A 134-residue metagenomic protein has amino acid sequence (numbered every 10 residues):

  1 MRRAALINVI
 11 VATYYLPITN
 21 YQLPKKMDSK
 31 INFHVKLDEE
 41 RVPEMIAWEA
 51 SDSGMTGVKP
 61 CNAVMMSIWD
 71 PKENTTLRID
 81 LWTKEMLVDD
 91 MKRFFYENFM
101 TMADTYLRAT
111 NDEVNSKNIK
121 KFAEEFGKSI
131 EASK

Functional and structural regions predicted by a protein language model:
M1, A5, I18, V35 (+1 more regions): A signal for specific C-terminal beta-sheet/loop modules enriched in small/flexible residues with GP/PG/PP motifs
M1-K25: Intrinsic disorder/low-complexity segments
N8, I18-N20, N32, N62 (+4 more regions): Detector for Asparagine
N8-V11, M27, P43, N111: Intrinsic disorder/low-complexity signal
P24-V58: Short, charged/polar N-terminal "headpieces" of proteins
E44-N111: Active-site- and interface-proximal helix/loop "cap" or "latch" segments in soluble metabolic and energy-transducing
A103-K134: C-terminal charged interaction modules
